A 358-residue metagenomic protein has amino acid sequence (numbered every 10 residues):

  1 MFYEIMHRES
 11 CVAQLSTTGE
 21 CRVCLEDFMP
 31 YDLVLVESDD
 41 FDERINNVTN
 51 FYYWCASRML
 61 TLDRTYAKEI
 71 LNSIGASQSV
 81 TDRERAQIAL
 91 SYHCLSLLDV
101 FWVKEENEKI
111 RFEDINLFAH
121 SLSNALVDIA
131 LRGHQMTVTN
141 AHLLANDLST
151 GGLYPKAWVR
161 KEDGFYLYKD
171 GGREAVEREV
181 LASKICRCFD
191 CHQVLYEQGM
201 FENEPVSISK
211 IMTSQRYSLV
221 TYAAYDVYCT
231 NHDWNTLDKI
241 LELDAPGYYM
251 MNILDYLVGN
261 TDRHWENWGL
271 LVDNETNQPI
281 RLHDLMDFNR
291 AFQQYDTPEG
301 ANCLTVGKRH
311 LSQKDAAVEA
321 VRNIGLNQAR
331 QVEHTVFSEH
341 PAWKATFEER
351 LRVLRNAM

Functional and structural regions predicted by a protein language model:
M1-I253, L257-V258, L271-M358: Phosphate/dinucleotide-binding and metal-coordinating scaffold of catalytic cores in nucleotide-dependent enzymes
T261: Glycine-rich phosphate-binding P-loop
H264, G269-V272: Conserved protein-kinase catalytic-loop segment immediately C-terminal to the catalytic Asp of the HRD motif
